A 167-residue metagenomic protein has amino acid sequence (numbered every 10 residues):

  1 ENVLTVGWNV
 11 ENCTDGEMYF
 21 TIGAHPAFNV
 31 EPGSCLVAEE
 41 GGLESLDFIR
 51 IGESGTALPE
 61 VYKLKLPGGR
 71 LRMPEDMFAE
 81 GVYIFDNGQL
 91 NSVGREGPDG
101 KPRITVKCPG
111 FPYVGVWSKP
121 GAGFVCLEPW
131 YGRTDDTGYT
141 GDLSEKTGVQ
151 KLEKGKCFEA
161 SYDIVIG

Functional and structural regions predicted by a protein language model:
E1-F20, A24-P26: Acidic, contiguous internal or C-terminal segments within carbohydrate-active enzymes that form a structured patch used
E1-V3, V30-P32, D99, K119-A122 (+1 more regions): A short, structured loop/turn motif at beta-sheet edges
V6, I22-A24, N91-V93, A160-Y162: Hydrophobic residues positioned within well-ordered beta-strands of beta-sheet architectures
W8, Q150-I166: Short Pro-Gly-centered flexible turn/kink motifs
E17-Y19, A27-C108: Active-site/ligand-binding surface loops and adjacent short beta/alpha elements that line catalytic pockets across
G97-D135: Glycine-rich active-site loops that engage anionic ligands at enzyme catalytic sites
T137-S144: Short, structured beta-strand/loop micro-motifs enriched in basic residues and often containing a Trp
